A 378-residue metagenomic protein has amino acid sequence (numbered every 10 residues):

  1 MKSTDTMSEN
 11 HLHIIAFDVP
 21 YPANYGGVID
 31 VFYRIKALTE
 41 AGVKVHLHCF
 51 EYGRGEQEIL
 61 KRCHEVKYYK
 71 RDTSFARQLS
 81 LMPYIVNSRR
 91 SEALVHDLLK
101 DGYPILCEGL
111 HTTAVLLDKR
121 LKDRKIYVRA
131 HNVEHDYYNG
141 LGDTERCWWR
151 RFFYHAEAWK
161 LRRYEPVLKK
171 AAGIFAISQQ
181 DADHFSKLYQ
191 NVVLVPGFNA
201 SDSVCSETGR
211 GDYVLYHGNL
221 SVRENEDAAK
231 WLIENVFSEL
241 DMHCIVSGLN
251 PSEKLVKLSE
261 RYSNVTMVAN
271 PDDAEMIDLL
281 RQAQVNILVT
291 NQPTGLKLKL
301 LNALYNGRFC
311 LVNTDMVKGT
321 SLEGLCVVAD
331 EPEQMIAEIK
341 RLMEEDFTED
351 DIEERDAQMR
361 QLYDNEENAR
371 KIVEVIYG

Functional and structural regions predicted by a protein language model:
M1-V66, K100: N-terminal subdomain of nucleotide-sugar transferases
R89, D346-G378: A charged, aromatic-enriched C-terminal amphipathic alpha-helix characteristic of glycosyltransferases across folds
A93-L99, E134-Y137, R146-I174: Membrane-proximal helix-turn-helix segments that form the acceptor-binding/catalytic region of lipid-linked
L121-G142: Active-site proximal beta-strand in glycosyltransferases
Y154-V204: Donor nucleotide-sugar binding/catalytic pocket of nucleotide-sugar-dependent glycosyltransferases
F198-R261, M267-I277, R281: Conserved catalytic-core segment of nucleotide-activated headgroup transferases in glycan assembly
R281-G295, N306-F309: Acidic donor-binding loop of glycosyltransferase active sites
K299-Y305, F309-N313: Short hydrophobic beta-strand element within catalytic cores of glycosyltransferases and related nucleotide-activated
